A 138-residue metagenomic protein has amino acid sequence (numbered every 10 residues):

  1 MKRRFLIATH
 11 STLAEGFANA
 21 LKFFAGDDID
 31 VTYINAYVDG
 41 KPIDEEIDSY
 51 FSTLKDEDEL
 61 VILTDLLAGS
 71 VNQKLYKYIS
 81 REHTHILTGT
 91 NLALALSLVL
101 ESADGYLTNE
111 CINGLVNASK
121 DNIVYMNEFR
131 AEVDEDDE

Functional and structural regions predicted by a protein language model:
R3, E57-E59, E82-H83: Short coil/turn segments at beta-strand junctions that form active-site/ligand-binding loops
R3-A14, A18-D27, V31-Y37, E46: N-terminal intrinsically disordered, cationic/polar leader segments that include organellar targeting peptides
D48-D56: N-terminal small/polar loop signature for handling phosphorylated ligands or for N-terminal nucleophile
V71-R81: Short Gly/Thr/Asp-enriched flexible loops that form oxyanion-binding sites at enzyme active sites
R81-L98: Short, acidic/small-residue loops that bind anionic groups at enzyme active sites
E101-F129: Short, glycine-/small-residue-rich phosphate/pyrophosphate-handling segment
E132-E138: Short acidic DE-rich linear segments
